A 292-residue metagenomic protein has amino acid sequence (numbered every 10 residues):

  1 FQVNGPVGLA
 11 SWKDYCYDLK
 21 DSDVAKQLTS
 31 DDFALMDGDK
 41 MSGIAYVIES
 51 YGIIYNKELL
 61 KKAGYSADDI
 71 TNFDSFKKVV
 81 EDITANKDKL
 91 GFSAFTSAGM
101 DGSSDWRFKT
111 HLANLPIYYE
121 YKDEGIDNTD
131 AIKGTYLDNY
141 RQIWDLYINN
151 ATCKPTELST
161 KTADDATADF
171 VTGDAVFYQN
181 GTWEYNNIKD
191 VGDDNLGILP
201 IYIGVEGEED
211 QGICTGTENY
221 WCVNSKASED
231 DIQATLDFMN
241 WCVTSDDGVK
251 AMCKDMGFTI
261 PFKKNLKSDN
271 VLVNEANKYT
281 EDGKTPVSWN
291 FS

Functional and structural regions predicted by a protein language model:
Q2-Y51, A113, G197-L199: Hinge/lid segment of periplasmic solute-binding proteins
Y17-D31, G99-G102, I117-Q142, D190 (+3 more regions): Short, solvent-exposed loop/beta-turn-alpha elements that line the ligand-binding surface or hinge of extracytoplasmic
A25-L60, S93, E208-C214, K284-F291: A structural signal for short loop-to-beta-strand junctions that line the ligand-binding cleft of periplasmic/secreted
M36-G38, S42-Y46, Y51, K77-T129 (+1 more regions): Extracytoplasmic/periplasmic solute-binding protein
D39-K40, A63, T152, D190-D255: Extracytoplasmic/periplasmic substrate-recognition and gating elements
T71-S75, L158-T172: Short helix-initiation/N-cap motifs at beta->coil->alpha
V80-E81, G125-T160: Glycine-centered hinge/linker elements that transmit conformational signals in sensory and ligand-binding systems
T215, K254-P261, N274-S292: C-terminal capping/gating helix-and-loop segments adjacent to ligand/active sites or protein-protein/ligand interfaces
